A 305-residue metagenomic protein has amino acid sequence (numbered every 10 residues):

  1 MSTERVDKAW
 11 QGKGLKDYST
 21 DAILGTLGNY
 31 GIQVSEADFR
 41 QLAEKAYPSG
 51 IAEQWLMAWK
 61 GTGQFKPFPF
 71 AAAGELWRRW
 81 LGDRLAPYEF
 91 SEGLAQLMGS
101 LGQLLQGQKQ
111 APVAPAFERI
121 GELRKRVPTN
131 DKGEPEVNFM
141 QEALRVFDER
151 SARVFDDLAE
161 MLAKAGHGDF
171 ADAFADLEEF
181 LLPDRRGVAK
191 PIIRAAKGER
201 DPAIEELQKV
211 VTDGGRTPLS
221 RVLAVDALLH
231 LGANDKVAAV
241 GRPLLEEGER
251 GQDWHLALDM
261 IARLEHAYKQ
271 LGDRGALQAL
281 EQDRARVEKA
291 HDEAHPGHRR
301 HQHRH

Functional and structural regions predicted by a protein language model:
M1-E149, L158, Q282-D292, G297-H305: N-terminal alpha-helical interaction modules that lie
K13, G102-G107, M161, I192-K197 (+2 more regions): Residue-level signature for tetratricopeptide repeat
L42, V113-L123, H167-E179, R200-T212 (+2 more regions): Alpha-helical repeat scaffolds
Y47, D83-E89, L144-R145, A175-D184 (+3 more regions): Solenoid-like repeat scaffolds
E53-M57, E92-Q96, F147-D156, L181-A189 (+3 more regions): Generic helix N-cap/helix-start motif at coil->alpha-helix transitions
R145-L162, H167, G198-E205, G232-V240 (+2 more regions): Alpha-helical linker/edge segments of TPR/alpha-solenoid repeat scaffolds and analogous pre-/post-domain helices
D184-Q208, T212-L229, R242: Internal alpha-helical scaffold/solenoid segments in large eukaryotic proteins
P218-V222, D226-G275: Extended alpha-helical scaffolding segments
